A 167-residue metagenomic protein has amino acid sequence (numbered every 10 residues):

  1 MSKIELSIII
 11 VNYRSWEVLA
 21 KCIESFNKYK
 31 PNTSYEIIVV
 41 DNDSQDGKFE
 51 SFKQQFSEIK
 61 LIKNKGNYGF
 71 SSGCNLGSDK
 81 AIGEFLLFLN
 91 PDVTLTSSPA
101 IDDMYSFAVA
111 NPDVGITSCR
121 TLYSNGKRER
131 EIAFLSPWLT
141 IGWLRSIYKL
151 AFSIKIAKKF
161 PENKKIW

Functional and structural regions predicted by a protein language model:
M1-N27: N-proximal low-complexity "stem/linker" segments adjacent to membrane-targeting elements
S25, D41-F49, G66: A conserved acidic beta->alpha catalytic loop
S34-D43, I62-N64: Short beta-strand/loop segment that forms part of the nucleotide-sugar
K63-A81: Glycine-rich, basic loop-to-helix element that forms the pyrophosphate-binding segment of sugar-nucleotide handling
L86: Short aromatic/hydrophobic "clamp" motif used to bind/position activated sugar donors
N90-T94: The conserved acidic donor/metal-binding loop of glycosyltransferases
T96-E131: Conserved donor NDP-sugar-binding/catalytic core segment of glycosyltransferases
P137-W167: Short, flexible, basic/aromatic active-site loop/helix in glycosyltransferases
